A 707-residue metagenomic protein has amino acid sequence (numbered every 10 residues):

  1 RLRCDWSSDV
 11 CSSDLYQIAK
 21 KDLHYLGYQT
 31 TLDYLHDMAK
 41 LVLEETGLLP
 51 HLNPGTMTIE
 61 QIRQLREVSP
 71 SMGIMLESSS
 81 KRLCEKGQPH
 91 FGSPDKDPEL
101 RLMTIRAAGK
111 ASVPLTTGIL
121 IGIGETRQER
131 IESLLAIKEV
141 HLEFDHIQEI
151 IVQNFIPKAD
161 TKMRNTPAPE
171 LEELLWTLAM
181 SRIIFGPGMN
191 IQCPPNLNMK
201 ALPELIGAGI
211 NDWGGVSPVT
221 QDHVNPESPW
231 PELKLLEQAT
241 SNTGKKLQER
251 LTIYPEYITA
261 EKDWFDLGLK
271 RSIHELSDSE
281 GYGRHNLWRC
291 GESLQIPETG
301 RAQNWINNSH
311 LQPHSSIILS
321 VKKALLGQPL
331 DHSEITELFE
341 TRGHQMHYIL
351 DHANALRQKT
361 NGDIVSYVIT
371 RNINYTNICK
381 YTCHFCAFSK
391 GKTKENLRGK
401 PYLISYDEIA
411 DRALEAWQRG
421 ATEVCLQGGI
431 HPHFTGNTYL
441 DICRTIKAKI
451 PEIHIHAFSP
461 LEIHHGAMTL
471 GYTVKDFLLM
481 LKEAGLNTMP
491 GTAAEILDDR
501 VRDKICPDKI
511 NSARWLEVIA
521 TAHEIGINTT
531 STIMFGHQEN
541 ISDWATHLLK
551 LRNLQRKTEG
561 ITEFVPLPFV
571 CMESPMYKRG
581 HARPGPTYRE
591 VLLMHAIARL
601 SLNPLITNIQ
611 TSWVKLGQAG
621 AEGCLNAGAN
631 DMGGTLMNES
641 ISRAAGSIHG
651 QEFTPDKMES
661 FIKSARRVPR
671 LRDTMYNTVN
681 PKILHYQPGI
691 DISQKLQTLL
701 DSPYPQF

Functional and structural regions predicted by a protein language model:
R1-V10: Single conserved hydrophobic/aromatic residue that forms the stacking wall/gate of nucleotide- or nucleobase-binding
S8-D9, K390-G428: Conserved alpha-helical substructure of the radical SAM core
D14-Y25, Q29, D33, D37-T46 (+6 more regions): Auxiliary Fe-S-binding modules of radical SAM enzymes
Q17-T117, C383, T422-E423, G436 (+1 more regions): Radical SAM/AdoMet-radical enzyme domain recognition
L23-T30, Y34, G92-L100, E125-E132 (+10 more regions): Alpha-helix N-cap and loop-to-helix initiation/capping positions
L48-M57, H90-S93, T104-E129, I151-P167 (+10 more regions): Conserved strand-turn element in the central/C-terminal portion of the radical SAM core barrel that lines
G73-M75, I151, G215, A387 (+4 more regions): Conserved beta-strand positions in the central sheet of alpha/beta enzyme cores
P329-H384, F388-P401, S405: N-terminal [4Fe-4S]-dependent radical SAM core
